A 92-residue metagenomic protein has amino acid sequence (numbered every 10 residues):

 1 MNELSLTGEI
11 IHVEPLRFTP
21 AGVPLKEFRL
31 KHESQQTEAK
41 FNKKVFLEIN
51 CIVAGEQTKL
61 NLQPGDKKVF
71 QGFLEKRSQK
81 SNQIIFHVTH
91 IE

Functional and structural regions predicted by a protein language model:
M1-E92: Single-stranded nucleic acid-binding surfaces, predominantly the OB-fold ssDNA-binding core
